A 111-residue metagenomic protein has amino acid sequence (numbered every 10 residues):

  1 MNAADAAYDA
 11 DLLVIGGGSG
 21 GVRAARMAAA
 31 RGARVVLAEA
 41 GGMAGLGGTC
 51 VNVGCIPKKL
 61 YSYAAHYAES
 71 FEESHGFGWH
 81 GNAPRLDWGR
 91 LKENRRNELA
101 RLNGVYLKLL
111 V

Functional and structural regions predicted by a protein language model:
M1-N2, V22: A generic local structural motif
N2-A3, Y8-D9, M27-A33, L37-V111: Glycine-rich flavin
G16-S19, A40: Glycine-rich Rossmann-fold phosphate-binding loop(s) that bind the pyrophosphate of adenine dinucleotide cofactors
G18-V22, G45: Residue-level detector of alpha-helix initiation sites
